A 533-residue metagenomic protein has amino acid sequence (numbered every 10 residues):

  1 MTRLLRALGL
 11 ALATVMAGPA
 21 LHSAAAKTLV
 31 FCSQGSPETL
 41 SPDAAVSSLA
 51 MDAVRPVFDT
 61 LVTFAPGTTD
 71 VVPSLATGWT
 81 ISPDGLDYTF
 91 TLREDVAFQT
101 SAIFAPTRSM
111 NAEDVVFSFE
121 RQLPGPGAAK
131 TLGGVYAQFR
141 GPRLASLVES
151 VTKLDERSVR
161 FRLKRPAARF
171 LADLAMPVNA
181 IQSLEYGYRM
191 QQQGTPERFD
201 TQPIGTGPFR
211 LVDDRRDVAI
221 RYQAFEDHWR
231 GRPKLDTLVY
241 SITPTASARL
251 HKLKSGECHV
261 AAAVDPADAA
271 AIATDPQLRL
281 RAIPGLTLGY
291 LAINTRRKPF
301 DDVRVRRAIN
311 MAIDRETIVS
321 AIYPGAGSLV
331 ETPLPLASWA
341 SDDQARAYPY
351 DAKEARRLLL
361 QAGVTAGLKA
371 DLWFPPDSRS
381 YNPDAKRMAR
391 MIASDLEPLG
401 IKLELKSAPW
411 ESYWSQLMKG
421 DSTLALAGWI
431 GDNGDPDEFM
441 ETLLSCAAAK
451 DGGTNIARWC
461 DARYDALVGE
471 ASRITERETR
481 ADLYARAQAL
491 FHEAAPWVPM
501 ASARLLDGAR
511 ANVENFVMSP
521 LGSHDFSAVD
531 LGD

Functional and structural regions predicted by a protein language model:
T28-S33, R215-V218, A224, A312-S341 (+3 more regions): Detector for C-terminal structural segments
C32-D84, E120, G127, Q202-P208: N-terminal lobe/hinge region of extracytoplasmic solute-binding protein
G35-D52, L75, A102-P106, A168-A180 (+3 more regions): A structural "hinge/loop" feature
G78-A128, R160, K252, P299-D301: Aromatic- and charge-enriched surface segment that lines or borders ligand/interaction sites
T91, D114, L123-G187: Surface-exposed binding/hinge segments that line and control ligand-binding clefts or catalytic entry sites
G194-D200, F225-A271, A389, K402: Ligand-site clamp/hinge motif
Q223-E226, G285-A308, A312, A503: A bilobed periplasmic-binding-protein/Venus flytrap-type ligand-binding module shared by bacterial periplasmic
N294, S328-A362, R379-R387: Structural transition elements
